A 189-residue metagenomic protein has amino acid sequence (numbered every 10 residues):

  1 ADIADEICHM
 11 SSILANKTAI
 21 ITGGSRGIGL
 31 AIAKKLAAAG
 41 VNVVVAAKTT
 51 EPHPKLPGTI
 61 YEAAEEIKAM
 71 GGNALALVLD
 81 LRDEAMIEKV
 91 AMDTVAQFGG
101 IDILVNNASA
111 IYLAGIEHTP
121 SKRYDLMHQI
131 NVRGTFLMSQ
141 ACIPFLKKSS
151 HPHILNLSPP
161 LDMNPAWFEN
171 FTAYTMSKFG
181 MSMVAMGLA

Functional and structural regions predicted by a protein language model:
K17, G72-N73, G100-I101, L146-P160: Active-site loop of short-chain dehydrogenase/reductase
T18, S25-R26: Conserved glycine-rich cofactor-binding loop
A39-E62: Conserved glycine-rich Rossmann-like NAD(P)H-binding loop of the short-chain dehydrogenase/reductase
G58, V78-V90, S121: The beta1-alpha1 cofactor-binding region of Rossmann-like NAD(H)/NADP(H)-dependent oxidoreductases
G115-I116, P120-D125: Substrate-binding pocket helix/loop in short-chain dehydrogenase/reductase
S139-Q140, M186: A short, exposed helix-loop element centered on a Lys and neighboring polar residues
K147, L155-A189: Catalytic loop of short-chain dehydrogenase/reductase
